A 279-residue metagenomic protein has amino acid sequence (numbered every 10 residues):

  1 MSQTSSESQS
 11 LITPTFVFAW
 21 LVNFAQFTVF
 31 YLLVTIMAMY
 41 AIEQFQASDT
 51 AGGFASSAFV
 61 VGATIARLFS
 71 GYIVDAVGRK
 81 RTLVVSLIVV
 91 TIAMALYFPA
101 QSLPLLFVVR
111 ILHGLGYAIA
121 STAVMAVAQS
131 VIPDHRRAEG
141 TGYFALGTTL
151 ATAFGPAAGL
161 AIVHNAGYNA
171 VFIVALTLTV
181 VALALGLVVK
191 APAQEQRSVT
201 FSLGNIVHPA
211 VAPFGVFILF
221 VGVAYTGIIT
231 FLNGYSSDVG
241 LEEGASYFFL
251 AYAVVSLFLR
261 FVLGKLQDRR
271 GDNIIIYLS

Functional and structural regions predicted by a protein language model:
I12-F45, G52, Y225-Y235: Helix-loop boundary and gating motifs at the non-cytosolic
A19, P104-R110, F214: Short hydrophobic/alpha-helical segments at membrane-entry points of transmembrane helices in Major Facilitator
V34-T35, P213-F248: Extracytoplasmic gate region of multi-pass secondary transporters
Q46, G78, P99-P104, G271: Helix-breaking motifs and short loop linkers at transmembrane-helix boundaries and internal kinks in secondary membrane
V60-L68, T152-A153, A253-F261: Residue-level signature of mid-helix packing/kink "hotspots" within the transmembrane helices of 12-pass Major
I65-F98: Conserved MFS/SLC helix-loop-helix module at the cytosolic interface between two early adjacent transmembrane helices
V109-G147: Cytoplasmic helix-loop-helix junction between adjacent transmembrane helices in 12-TM secondary transporters
L176-E195: C-terminal membrane-cytosol helix-exit motif in multi-pass small-molecule transporters
